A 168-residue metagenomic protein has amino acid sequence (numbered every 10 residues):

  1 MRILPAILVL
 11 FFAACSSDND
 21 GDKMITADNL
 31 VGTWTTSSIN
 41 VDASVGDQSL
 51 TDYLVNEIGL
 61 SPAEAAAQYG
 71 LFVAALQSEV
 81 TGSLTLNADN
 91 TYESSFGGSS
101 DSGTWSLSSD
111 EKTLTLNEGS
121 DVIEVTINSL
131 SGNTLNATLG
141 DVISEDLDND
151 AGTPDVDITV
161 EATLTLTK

Functional and structural regions predicted by a protein language model:
M1-V9: Sec-dependent signal peptide recognition, specifically the positively charged N-region followed immediately by
F11-A14: C-terminal motif of bacterial Sec signal peptides marking the signal peptidase cleavage site
S16-T104, S108-K168: Lipid interaction determinants
